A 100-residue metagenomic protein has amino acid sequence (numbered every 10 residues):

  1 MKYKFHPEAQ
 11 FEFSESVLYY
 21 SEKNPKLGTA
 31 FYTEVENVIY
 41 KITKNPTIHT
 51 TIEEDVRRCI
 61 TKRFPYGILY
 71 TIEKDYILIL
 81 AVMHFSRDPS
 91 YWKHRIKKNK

Functional and structural regions predicted by a protein language model:
M1-Y32: Arg/Lys-rich, positively charged N-terminal/basic patches that mediate binding to nucleic acids
P7, I39-K44: Outer-membrane beta-barrel domain signature
E8, F64, H84-R87: Residues that form or immediately flank small-molecule/cofactor binding pockets and catalytic motifs
A9, V35, Y70: GIY-YIG nuclease signature motif recognition
F13, V17, V35, I39 (+1 more regions): Short amphipathic alpha-helical/adjacent loop interface patches that line ligand and macromolecule-binding sites
K44-I77, V82: Basic/aromatic recognition patch in beta-strand/loop cores that engages polyanionic ligands
T71-K100: Enriched for short, Lys/Arg-rich terminal
